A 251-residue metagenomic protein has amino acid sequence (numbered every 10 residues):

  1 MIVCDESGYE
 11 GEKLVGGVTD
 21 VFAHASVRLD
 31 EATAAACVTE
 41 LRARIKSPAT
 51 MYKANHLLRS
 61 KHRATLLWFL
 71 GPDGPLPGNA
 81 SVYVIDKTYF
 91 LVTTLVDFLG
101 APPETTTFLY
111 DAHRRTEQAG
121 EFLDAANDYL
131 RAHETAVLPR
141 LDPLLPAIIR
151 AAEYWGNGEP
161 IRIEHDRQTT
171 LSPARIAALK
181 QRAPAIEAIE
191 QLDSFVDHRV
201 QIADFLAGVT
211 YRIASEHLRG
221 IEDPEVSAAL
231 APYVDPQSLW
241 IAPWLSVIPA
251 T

Functional and structural regions predicted by a protein language model:
M1-T251: Phosphate-ester processing/binding pockets and catalytic centers
